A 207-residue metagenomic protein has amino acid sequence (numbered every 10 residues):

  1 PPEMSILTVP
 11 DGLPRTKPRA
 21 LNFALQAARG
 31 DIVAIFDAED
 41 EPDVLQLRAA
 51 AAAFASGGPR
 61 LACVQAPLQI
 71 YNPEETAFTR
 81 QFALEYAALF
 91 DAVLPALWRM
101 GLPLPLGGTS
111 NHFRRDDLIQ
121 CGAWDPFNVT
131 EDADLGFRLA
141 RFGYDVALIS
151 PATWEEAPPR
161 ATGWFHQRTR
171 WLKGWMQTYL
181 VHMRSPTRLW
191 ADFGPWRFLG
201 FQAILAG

Functional and structural regions predicted by a protein language model:
P2-G30, V44-V129, T169-L180: Long helical/loop segments within the catalytic core of UDP-sugar-dependent glycosyltransferases, especially the large
V33: Short aromatic/hydrophobic "clamp" motif used to bind/position activated sugar donors
D37-E41, F127, L139: The conserved acidic donor/metal-binding loop of glycosyltransferases
E41-P42, Q69-Y71, D134, W154-E155: A short, conserved beta-strand element in the Rossmann-like catalytic core that flanks the donor/metal-binding loop
M100-G101, P159-G207: Basic/Trp-rich segment in TM-proximal cytosolic loops or flexible interdomain/linker regions
G108, L148, W154-H166: Catalytic cores of eukaryotic secretory-pathway lumenal/extracellular enzymes that build and remodel glycoconjugates
V129-L135: Acidic donor-binding loop at a coil-to-helix junction in glycosyltransferase catalytic cores that engages
G136-W154: Catalytic donor-sugar/metal-binding loop of nucleotide-sugar-dependent glycosyltransferases
